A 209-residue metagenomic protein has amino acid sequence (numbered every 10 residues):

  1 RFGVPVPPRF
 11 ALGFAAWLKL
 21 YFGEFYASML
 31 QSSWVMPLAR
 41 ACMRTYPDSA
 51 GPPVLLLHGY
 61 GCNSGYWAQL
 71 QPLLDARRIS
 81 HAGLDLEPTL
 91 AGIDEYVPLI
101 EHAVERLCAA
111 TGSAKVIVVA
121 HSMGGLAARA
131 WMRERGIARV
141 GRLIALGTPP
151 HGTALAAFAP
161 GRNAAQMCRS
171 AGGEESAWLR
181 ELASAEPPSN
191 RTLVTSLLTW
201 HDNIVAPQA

Functional and structural regions predicted by a protein language model:
R1-V54, R77: Flexible, membrane-associating and regulatory peripheral segments of lipid-active enzymes
G51-P52, P188-V194: Short, proline-enriched alpha-helix->beta-strand connector loops that line the catalytic pocket of alpha/beta-hydrolase
L55-G65, Q69, L73-P188, I204: Serine-dependent carboxylesterase/thioesterase catalytic core of lipase-like alpha/beta-hydrolase/SGNH enzymes
S196-L198, D202: Short beta-strand/loop motif that positions the catalytic acidic residue of the alpha/beta-hydrolase fold
